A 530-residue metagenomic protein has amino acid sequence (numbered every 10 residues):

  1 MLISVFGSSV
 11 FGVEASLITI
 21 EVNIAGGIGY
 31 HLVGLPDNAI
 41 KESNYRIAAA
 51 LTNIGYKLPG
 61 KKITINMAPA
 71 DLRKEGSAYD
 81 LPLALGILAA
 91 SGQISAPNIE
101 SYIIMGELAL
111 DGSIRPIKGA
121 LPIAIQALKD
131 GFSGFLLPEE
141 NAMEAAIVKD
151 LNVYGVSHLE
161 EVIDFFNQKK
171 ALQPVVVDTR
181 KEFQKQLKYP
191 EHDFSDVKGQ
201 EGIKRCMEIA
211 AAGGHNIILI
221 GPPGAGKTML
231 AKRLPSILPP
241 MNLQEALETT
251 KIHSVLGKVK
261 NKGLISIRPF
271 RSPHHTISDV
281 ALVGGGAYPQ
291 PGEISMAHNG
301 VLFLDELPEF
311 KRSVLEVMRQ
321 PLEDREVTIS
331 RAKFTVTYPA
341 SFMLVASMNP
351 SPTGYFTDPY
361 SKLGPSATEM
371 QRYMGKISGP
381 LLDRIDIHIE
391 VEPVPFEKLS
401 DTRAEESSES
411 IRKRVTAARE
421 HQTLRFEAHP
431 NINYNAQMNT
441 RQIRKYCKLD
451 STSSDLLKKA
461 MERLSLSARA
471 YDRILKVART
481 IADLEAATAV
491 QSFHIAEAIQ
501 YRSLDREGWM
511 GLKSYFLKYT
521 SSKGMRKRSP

Functional and structural regions predicted by a protein language model:
M1-I218, P222-T228, S330, A470-Y471 (+1 more regions): Peripheral, non-AAA+ core regions of ATP-driven protein-machinery
I18-I24, L282, D386-I389: Short beta-strand elements
A39-N44, P59, N66-G76, Y288-P289 (+1 more regions): Basic, amphipathic alpha-helical bundle interface domains used for macromolecular binding and assembly
K170-I209, G213, P240-I294: P-loop NTPase nucleotide-binding/switch module
L219-K258, D324: Walker A/P-loop
G221, G284, E306: The Walker A (P-loop) glycine that initiates the GxxxxGKT/S ATP-binding motif of P-loop NTPases
N299, D305-E306, V317: Walker B catalytic acidic pair
